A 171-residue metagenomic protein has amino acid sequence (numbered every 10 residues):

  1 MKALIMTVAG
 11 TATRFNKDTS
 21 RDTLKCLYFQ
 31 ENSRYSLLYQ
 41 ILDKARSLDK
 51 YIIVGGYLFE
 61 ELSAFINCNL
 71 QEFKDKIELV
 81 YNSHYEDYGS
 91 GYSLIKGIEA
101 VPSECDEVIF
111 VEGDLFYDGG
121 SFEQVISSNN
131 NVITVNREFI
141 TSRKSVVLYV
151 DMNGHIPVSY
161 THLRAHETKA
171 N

Functional and structural regions predicted by a protein language model:
M1-L62: N-terminal glycine-rich phosphate-binding loop and ensuing alpha1 helix
R21-K25, N69-L70, V125-N129: Glycine-rich, phosphate-binding/catalytic loops in enzymes
L42-D43, N67, E99, A170: Surface-exposed alpha-helical segments enriched in charged/polar residues
S47, Q71-F73: Short, structurally constrained coil/turn elements that cap an alpha-helix or connect an alpha-helix to the following
E61, K74-M152: Conserved beta-loop-beta/alpha segment of the NTase-like Rossmann-fold superfamily that binds/positions NTPs
S63-Q71: Short, aromatic/basic amphipathic alpha-helical patches
N153-Y160: Short, well-ordered strand-loop elements centered on a beta-strand within folded domains, enriched for acidic residues
T161-A170: Conserved small/polar residues in nucleotide/adenosyl-binding loops
